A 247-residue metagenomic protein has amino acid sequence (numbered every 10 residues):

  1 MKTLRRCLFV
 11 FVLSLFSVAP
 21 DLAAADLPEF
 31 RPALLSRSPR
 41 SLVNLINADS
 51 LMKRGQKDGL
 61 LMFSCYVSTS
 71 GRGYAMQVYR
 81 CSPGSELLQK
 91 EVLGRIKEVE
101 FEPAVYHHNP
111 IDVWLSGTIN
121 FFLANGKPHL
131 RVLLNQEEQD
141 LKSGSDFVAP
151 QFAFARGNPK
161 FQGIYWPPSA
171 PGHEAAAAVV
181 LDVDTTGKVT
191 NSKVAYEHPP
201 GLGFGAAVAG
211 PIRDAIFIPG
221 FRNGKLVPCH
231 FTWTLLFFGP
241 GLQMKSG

Functional and structural regions predicted by a protein language model:
M1-F11: Bacterial N-terminal signal peptides that target proteins for export
V10-V18: Bacterial N-terminal signal peptides
L22-G247: Charge-biased low-complexity segments
